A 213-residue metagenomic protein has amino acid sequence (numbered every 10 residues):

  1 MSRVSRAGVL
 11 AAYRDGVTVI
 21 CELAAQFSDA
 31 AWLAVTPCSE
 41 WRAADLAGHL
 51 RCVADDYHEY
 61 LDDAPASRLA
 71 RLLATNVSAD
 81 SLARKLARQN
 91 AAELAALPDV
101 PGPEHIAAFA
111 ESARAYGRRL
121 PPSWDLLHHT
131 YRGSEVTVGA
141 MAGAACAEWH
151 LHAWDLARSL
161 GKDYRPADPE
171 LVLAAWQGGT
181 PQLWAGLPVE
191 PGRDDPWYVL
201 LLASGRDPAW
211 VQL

Functional and structural regions predicted by a protein language model:
M1-A11, G16, Q26, A30-V35 (+4 more regions): Structured surface interface patches that mediate subunit assembly and partner/cofactor docking
V17, L50, A54, A113: Short amphipathic alpha-helical/adjacent loop interface patches that line ligand and macromolecule-binding sites
I20, L46, H152: Hydrophobic pocket/interface hotspot
A25-D29, R84-Q89: Short alpha-helical hairpin
A43-R88: Conserved alpha-helical segments that form or flank metal/cofactor-binding pockets of metalloenzymes
Q89-L97: A short small-residue
